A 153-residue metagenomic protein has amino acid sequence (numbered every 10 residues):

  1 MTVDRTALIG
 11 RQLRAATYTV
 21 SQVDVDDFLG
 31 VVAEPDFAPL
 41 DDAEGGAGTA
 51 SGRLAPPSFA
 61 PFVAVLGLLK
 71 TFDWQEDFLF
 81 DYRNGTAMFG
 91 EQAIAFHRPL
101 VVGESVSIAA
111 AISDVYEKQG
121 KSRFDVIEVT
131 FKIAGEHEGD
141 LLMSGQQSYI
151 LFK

Functional and structural regions predicted by a protein language model:
M1-E91: Hot-dog-fold acyl-thioester-processing enzymes
M1-L8, F96-K153: HotDog/MaoC-like acyl-thioester-processing domains
